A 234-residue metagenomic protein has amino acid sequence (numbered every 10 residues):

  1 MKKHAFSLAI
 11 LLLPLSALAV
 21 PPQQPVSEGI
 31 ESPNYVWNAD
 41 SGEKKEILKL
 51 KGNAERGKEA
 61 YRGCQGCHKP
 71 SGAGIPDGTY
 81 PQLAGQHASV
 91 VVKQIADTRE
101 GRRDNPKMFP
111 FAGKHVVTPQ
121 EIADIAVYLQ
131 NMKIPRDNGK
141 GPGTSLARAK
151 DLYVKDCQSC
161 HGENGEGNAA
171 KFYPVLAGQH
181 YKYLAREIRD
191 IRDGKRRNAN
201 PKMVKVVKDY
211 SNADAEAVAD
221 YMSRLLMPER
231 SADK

Functional and structural regions predicted by a protein language model:
M1-K49, S89, A96, S223-K234: N-terminal export/targeting leaders of redox proteins
V20-V26, P76-Q82, T98-A123, L129-M132 (+5 more regions): Axial heme c-ligation environment in periplasmic c-type cytochrome domains
Q24-Y61, P76, Q130-L152: Electrostatic cytochrome c docking/interface patches
Y35-V36, E43, R62, P70 (+7 more regions): Generic signal for short, ordered secondary-structure residues within or immediately flanking folded domains
G52, R56-E59, V90, K107 (+9 more regions): Extracytoplasmic/secreted proteins, especially bacterial periplasmic and envelope-associated proteins
A54, K69, A73-E100, G113 (+5 more regions): Gly/Gly-Pro-rich "capping" loops immediately C-terminal to redox-active cysteine motifs in periplasmic/lumenal
G57, C64-P70, I125, D156-E163 (+3 more regions): The canonical Cys-X-X-Cys-His
